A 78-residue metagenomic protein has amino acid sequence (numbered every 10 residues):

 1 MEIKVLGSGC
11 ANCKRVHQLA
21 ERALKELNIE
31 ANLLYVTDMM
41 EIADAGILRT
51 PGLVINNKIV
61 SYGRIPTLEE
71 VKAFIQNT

Functional and structural regions predicted by a protein language model:
M1-L19: Local sequence-structure signature of Cys/Sec-based thiol-disulfide redox active-site neighborhoods
K4-L6, L34, V54: Conserved beta-strand segments that form the floor/walls of ligand-binding pockets within enzyme and binding domains
A11, T37, L48, Y62 (+1 more regions): Residues at secondary-structure transition points
R15, E41, E70: Residue-level recognition of oxygen-bearing side chains
H17-N32: Conserved helix-turn-beta segment immediately C-terminal to the redox Cys motif in thioredoxin-like folds
E30-E41: Thiol-based oxidoreductase modules, predominantly thioredoxin-like and allied folds used for disulfide exchange
G46-L53: Structural micro-motif
N57-T78: Non-catalytic, surface beta->alpha helical segment in thiol-disulfide oxidoreductase systems
